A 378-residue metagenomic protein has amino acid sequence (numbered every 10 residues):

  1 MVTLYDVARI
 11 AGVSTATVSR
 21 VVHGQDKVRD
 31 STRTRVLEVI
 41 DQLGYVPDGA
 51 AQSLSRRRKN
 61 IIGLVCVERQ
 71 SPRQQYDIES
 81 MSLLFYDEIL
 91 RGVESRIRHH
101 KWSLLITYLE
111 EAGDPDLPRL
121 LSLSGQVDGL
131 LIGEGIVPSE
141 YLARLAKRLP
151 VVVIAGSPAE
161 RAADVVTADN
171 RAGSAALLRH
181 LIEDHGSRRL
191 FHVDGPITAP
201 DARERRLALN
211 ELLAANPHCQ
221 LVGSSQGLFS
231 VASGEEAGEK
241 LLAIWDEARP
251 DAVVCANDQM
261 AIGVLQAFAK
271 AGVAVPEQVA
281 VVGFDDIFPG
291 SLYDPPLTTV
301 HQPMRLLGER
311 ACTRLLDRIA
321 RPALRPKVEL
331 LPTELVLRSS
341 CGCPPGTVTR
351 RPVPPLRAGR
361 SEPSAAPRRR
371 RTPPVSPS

Functional and structural regions predicted by a protein language model:
M1-I61, G342-V348, P355-S378: N-terminal helix-turn-helix DNA-binding module of bacterial transcription factors
Q42-D48, E111-P115, G133-G135, E235-E236 (+1 more regions): Short gly/ser/thr-rich secondary-structure transition/capping motifs
I61-R179, E247: Alpha-helical recognition/docking segments in bacterial nutrient-uptake and carbohydrate-utilization systems
S71, E79-E88, I106-D114, V166-A176 (+6 more regions): Hinge/beta->alpha junction and helix N-cap segments in small-molecule ligand-binding domains
V127-G133, R189-V193, G223-S225, W245-N257 (+1 more regions): Periplasmic-binding protein-like
A243-P363, P367-S378: Flexible loop/turn connectors
